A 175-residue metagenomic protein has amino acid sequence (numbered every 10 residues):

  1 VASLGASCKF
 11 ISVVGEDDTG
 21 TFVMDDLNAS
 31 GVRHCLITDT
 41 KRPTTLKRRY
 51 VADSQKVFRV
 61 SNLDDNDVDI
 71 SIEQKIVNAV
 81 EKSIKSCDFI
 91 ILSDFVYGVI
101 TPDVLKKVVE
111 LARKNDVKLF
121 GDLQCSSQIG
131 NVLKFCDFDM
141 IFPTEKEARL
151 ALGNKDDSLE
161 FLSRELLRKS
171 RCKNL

Functional and structural regions predicted by a protein language model:
A2-I91: Conserved N-terminal subdomain of the carbohydrate kinase-like
V13, N66-D69, G98, L152 (+2 more regions): Hydrophobic alpha-helical scaffolding
E16-T19, P43, Y97, Q124-I129: Short acidic loop-to-helix transition motifs that present clustered carboxylates
N78-A79, Y97-D103: RNA-binding accessory domains that recognize and position tRNA/RNA substrates
L92-V96: Active-site donor-nucleotide binding/catalytic segment of nucleotide-sugar enzymes
P102-L175: Conserved phosphate/ATP/ADP-binding segment of small-molecule kinases
